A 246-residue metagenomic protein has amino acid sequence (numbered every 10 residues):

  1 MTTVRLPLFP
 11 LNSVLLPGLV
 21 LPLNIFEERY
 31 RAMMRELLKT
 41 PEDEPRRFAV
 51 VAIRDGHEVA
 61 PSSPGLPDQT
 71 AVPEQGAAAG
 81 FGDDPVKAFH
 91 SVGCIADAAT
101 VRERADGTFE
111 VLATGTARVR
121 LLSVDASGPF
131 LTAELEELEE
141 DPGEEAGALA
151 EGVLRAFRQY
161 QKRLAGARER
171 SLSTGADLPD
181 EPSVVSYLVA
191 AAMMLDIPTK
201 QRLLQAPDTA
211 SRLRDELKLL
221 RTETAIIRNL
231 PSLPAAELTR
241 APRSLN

Functional and structural regions predicted by a protein language model:
M1-T174, T209, T222-A225, S232-N246: Positively charged
G147, E151, S183-A190, R214: Non-catalytic, well-ordered alpha-helical scaffold segments
S173, I197-K200: Short, surface-exposed acidic
A176-D196: Core structural elements
A192-D196, P207, L220-E223: Generic structural signal for hydrophobic core residues of well-folded globular domains
K200-R212: Long amphipathic alpha-helical assembly cores
L213-I227: Long, compositionally biased interface segments
